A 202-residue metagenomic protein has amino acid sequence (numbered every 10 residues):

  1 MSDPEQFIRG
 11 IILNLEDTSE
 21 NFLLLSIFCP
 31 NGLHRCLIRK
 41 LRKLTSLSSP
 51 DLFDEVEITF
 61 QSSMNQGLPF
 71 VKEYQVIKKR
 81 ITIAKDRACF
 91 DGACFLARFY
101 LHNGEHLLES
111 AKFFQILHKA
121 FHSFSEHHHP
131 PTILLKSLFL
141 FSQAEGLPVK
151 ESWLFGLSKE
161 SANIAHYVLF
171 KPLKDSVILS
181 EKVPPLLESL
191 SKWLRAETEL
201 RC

Functional and structural regions predicted by a protein language model:
M1-L23, F28-C202: Non-catalytic alpha-helical scaffolds and adjoining flexible linkers that form interface surfaces for assembly
